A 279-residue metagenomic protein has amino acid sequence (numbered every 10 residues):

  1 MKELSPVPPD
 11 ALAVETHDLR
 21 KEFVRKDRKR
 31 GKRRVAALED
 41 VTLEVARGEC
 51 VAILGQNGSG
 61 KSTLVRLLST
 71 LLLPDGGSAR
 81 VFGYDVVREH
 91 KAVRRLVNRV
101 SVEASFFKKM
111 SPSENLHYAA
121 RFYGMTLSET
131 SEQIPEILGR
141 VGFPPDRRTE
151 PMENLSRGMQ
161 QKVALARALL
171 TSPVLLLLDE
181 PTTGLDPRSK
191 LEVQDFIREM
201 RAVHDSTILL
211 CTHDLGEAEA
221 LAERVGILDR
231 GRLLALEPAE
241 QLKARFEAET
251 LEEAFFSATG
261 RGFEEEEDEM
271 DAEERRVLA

Functional and structural regions predicted by a protein language model:
N98, H117, R121, E129-R147: Conserved ABC ATPase "signature" region
S172: Conserved catalytic motifs of ABC-family nucleotide-binding domains
L176-D179: Catalytic Walker B motif of ABC-type/P-loop ATPase nucleotide-binding domains
L191-H204: Helical segment within the ABC ATPase nucleotide-binding domain
L236-E237: ABC ATPase "signature
